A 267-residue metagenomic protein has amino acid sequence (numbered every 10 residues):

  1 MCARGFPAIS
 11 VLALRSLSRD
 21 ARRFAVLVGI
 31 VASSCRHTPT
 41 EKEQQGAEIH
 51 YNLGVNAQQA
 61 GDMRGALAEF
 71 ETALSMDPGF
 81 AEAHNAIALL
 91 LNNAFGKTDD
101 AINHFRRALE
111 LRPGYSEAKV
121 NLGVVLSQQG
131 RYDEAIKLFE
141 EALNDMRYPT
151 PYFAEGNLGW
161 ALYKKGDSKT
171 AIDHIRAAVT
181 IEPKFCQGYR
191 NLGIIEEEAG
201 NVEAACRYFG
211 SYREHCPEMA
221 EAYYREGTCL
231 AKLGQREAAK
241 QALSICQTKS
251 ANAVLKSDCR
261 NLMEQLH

Functional and structural regions predicted by a protein language model:
K42, M76, L111, D145-R147 (+3 more regions): Structural marker of alpha-solenoid helical repeat scaffolds
Y51, Q58, N92-N93, V120 (+4 more regions): Position-specific recognition of the canonical hydrophobic site in helix A of tetratricopeptide repeat
V55, L89-L90, V124, W160 (+2 more regions): Residue-level recognition of tetratricopeptide repeat
G61-E69, A94-R107, Q129-E141, K165-A177 (+2 more regions): Structural signature of tandem alpha-helical TPR/SEL1-like repeats, specifically the intra-repeat loop/turn
C216, Y224, T228-H267: Terminal, low-structured helical/coil segments at or just beyond the last alpha-helical repeat
